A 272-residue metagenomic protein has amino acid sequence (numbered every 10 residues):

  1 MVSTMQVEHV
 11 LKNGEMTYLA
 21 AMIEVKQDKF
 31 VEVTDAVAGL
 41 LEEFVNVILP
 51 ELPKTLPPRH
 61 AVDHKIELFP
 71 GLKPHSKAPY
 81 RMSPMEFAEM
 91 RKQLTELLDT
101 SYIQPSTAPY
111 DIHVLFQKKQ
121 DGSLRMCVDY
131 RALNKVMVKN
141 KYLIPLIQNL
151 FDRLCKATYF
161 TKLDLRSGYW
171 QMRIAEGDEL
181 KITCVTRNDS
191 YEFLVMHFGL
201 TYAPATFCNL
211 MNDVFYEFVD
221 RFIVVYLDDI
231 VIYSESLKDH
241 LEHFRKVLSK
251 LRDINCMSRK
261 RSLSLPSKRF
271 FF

Functional and structural regions predicted by a protein language model:
V2-F272: Retroelement reverse transcriptase polymerase core
